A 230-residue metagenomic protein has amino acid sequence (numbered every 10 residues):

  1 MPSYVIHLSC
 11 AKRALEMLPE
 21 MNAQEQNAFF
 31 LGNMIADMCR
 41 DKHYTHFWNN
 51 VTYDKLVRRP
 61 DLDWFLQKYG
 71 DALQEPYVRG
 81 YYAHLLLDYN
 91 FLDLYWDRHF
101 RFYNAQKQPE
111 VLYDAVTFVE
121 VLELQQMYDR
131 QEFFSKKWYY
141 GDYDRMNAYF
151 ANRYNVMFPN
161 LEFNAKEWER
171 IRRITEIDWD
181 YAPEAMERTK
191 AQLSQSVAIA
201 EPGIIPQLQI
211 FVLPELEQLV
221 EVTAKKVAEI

Functional and structural regions predicted by a protein language model:
M1-I230: N-terminal leader/auxiliary helical segments
